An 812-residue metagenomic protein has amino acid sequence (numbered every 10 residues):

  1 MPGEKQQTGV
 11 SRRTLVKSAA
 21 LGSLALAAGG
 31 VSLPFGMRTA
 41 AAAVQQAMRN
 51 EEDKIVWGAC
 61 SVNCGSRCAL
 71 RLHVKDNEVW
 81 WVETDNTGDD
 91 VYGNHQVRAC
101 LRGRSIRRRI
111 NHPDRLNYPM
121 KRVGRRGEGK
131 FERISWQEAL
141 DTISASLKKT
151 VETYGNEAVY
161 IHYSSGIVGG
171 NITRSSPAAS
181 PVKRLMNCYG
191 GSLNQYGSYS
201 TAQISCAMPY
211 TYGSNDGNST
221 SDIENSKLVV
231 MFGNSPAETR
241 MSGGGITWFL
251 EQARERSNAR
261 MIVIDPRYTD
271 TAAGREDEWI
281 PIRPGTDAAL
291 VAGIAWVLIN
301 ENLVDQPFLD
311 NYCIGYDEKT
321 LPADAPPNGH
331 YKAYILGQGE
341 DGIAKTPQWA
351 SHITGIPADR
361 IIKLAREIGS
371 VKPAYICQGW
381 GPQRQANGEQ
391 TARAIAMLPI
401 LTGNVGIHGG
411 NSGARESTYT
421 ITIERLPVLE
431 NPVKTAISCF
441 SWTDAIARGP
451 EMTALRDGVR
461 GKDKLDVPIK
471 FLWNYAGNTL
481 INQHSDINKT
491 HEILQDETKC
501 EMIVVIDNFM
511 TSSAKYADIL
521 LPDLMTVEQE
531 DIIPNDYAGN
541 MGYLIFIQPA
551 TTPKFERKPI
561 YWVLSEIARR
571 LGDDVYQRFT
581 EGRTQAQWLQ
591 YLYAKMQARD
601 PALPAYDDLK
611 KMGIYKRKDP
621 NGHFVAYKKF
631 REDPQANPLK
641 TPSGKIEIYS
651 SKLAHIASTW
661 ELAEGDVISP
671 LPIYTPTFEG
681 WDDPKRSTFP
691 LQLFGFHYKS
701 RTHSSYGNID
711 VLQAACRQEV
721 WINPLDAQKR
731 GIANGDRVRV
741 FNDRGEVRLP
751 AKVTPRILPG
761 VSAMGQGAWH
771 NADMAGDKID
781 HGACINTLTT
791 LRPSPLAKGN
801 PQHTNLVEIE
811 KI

Functional and structural regions predicted by a protein language model:
P2-K5, S175-I264, T271, A289 (+3 more regions): Extended redox/cofactor-interaction regions of prokaryotic respiratory oxidoreductases
P2-L303, P326-G329, K462, K470 (+4 more regions): N-terminal export/assembly segments and adjacent metallocofactor-ligating motifs of anaerobic energy-metabolism
R267-V371: Long, well-ordered, tryptophan-enriched scaffold segments
E276-I282, G542-P553: Short beta-alpha connecting loops at secondary-structure transitions that line or flank enzyme active sites
P327-N328, K332-R448: Active-site phosphate/pyrophosphate-binding segments
E501-M502, P549-S565: Phosphate/diphosphate-binding loops
L524-P549, P759-G760: Catalytic or ion-translocation cores adjacent to nucleophile or general acid/base/metal-coordination motifs in diverse
I560-M612, S704-Y706, D710-W721, L725-I812: Long, contiguous, secondary-structure-rich segments that constitute the structural scaffold of globular domains
